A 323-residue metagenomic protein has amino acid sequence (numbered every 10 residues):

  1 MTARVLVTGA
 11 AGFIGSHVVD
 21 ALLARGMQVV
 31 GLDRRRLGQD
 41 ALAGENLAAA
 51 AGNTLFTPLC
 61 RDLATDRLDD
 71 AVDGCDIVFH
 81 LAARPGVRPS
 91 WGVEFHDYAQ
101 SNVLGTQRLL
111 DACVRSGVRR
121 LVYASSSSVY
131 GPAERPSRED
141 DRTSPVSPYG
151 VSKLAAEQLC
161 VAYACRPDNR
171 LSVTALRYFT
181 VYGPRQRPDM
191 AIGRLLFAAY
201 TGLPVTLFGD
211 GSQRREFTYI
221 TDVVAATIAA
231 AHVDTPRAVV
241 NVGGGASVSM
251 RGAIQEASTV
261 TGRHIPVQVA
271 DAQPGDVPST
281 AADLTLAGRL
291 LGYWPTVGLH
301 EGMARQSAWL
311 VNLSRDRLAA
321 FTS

Functional and structural regions predicted by a protein language model:
M1-R177: N-terminal Rossmann-like NAD(P)+-binding domain of SDR-like oxidoreductases, especially those catalyzing
R84-P85, V181, S212: Short glycine-rich anion-binding loops that position phosphate/pyrophosphate groups of nucleotides and phosphorylated
S90, F179-T180, V239-V242: Short-chain dehydrogenase/reductase
V103-D111, D189, T221-V224, I228: Conserved active-site region of classical short-chain dehydrogenase/reductase
V129-Y130, V181-G183, V223: Conserved sequence/active-site signature of Rossmann-fold short-chain dehydrogenase/reductase
D141, P145-S152, Y178, P184 (+2 more regions): The catalytic Tyr-centered alpha-helix of NAD(P)H-dependent dehydrogenases
A155, L159, Y163, L195 (+2 more regions): Hydrophobic alpha-helix immediately C-terminal to the catalytic Tyr-X-X-X-Lys motif of short-chain
A199-S323: C-terminal substrate-binding subdomain of Rossmann-fold SDR/epimerase-dehydratase oxidoreductases
